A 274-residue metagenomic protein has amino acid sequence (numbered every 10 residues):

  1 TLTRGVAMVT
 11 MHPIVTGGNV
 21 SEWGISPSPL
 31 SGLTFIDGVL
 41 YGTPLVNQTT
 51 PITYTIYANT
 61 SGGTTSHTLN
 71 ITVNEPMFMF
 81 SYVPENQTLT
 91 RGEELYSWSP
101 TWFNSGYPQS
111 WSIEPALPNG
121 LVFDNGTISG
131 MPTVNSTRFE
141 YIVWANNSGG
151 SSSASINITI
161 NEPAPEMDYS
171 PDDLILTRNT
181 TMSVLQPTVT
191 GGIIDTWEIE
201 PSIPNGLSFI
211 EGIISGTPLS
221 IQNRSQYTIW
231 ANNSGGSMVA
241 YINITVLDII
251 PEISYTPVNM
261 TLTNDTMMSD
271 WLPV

Functional and structural regions predicted by a protein language model:
T1, P76-P84, P163-P171, I249-P257: Proline-enriched interdomain boundary motifs that mark the N-terminal boundary and often initiate the first structured
T1-A7, T88-E94, L174-T181, M260-M267: Short, solvent-exposed loop/linker segments at the N-terminal edge of repeated beta-sheet extracellular domains
A7-V15, E94-W102, T181-V189, M267-V274: A short beta-strand segment in extracellular, disulfide-stabilized domains
G24-V39, I113-G126, E198-I213: Low-complexity "stalk/linker" and mucin-like segments enriched in Ser/Thr/Pro/Ala/Gly
V39-T49, T127-S136, I213-I221: Extracellular/luminal low-complexity segments enriched in Ser/Thr/Pro
T50-Y54, T137-Y141, N223-Y227: Exposed beta-strand face motif in extracellular beta-rich ectodomains
G63-N74, G150-N161, G236-L247, N259: C-terminal edge beta-strand
